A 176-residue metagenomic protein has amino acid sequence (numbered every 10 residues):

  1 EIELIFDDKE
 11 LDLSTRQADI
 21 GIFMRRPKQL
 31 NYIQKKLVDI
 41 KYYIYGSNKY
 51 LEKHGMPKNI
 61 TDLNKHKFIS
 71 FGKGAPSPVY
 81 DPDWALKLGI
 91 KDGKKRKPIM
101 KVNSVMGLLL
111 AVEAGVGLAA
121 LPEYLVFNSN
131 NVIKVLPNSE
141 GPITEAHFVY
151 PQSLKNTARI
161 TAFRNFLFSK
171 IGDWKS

Functional and structural regions predicted by a protein language model:
E1-L30: Central regulatory/effector-binding core of bacterial HTH transcription factors
D8, N48, Q152-L154: Residue-level signal for short, function-critical loop segments
L13, G55, K155-R159: Secondary-structure boundary/capping motif
T15, P27-I143, G172-S176: C-terminal regulatory
L136-S176: A late-sequence structural motif
